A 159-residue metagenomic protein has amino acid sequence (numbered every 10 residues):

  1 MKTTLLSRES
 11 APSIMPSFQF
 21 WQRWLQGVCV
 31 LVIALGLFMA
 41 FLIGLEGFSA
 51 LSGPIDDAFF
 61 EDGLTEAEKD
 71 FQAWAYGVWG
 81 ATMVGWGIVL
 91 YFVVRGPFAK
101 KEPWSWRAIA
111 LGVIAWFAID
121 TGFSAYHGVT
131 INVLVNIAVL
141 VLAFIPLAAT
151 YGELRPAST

Functional and structural regions predicted by a protein language model:
M1-F18: Short, Lys/Arg-rich, polar N-terminal cytosolic tail immediately upstream of the first transmembrane signal-anchor
Q22-C29, G80, W106, A110-V113 (+2 more regions): Residues within membrane-spanning alpha-helices of integral membrane proteins, especially the hydrophobic core/packing
Q22-F48: N-terminal signal-anchor transmembrane alpha helix
E46-S52, E66-V84: A loop-to-helix transmembrane entry motif
G87-W104: Juxtamembrane helix-break-helix junctions at the cytosolic face of small multi-pass alpha-helical membrane proteins
F117-V135: Membrane-helix boundary connector in multi-pass membrane proteins
V141-T159: Membrane-water interface at the C-terminal end of transmembrane alpha helices
